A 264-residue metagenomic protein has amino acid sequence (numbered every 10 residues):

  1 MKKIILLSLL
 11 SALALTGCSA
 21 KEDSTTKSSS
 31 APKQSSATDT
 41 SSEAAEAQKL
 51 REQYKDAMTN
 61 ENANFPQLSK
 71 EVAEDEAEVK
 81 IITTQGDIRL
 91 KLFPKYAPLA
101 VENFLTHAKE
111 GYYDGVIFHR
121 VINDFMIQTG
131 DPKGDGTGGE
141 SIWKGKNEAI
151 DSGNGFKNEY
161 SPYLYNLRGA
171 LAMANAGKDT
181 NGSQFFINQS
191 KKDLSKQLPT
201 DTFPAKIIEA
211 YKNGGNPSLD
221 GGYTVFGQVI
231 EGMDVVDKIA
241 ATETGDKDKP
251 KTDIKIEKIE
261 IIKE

Functional and structural regions predicted by a protein language model:
M1-T16: Sec-dependent bacterial lipoprotein signal peptides
L6-L7, C18-E264: Cyclophilin-like peptidyl-prolyl cis-trans isomerases
